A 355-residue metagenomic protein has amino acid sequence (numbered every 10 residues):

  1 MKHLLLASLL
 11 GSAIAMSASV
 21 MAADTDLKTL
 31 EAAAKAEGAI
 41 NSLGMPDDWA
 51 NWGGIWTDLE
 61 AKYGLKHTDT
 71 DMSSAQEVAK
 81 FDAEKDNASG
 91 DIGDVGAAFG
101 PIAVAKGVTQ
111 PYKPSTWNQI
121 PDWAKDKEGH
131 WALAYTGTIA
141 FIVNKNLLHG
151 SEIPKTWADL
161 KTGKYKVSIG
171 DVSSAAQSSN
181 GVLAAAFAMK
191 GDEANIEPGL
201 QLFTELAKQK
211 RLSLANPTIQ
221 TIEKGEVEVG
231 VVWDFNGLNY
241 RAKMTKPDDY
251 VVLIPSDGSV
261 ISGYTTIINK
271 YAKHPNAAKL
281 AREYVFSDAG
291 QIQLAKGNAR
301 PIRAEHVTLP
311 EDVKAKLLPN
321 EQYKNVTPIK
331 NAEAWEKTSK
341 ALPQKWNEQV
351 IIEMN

Functional and structural regions predicted by a protein language model:
M1-M21: Gram-negative bacterial Sec-dependent N-terminal signal peptides
D24-L27, K35-G54, Y264: Extracytoplasmic "Venus flytrap"
N41-W56, T68-D82, D86-E226: Extracytoplasmic ligand-binding site segments that recognize negatively charged/polar headgroups
A98-I102, E223, E228-D248: A ligand-binding cleft/hinge motif common to bilobed small-molecule-binding domains
T109-T116, G129-A132, A158, V229 (+3 more regions): Short beta-strand->loop
D122, G137, L200-E205, R211-L212 (+1 more regions): Periplasmic-binding protein-like
Q220, K324-N355: Conserved C-terminal helix/tail region of periplasmic/extracytoplasmic solute-binding proteins
V260, Y264, N269-I329: Mature extracytoplasmic/periplasmic domains
